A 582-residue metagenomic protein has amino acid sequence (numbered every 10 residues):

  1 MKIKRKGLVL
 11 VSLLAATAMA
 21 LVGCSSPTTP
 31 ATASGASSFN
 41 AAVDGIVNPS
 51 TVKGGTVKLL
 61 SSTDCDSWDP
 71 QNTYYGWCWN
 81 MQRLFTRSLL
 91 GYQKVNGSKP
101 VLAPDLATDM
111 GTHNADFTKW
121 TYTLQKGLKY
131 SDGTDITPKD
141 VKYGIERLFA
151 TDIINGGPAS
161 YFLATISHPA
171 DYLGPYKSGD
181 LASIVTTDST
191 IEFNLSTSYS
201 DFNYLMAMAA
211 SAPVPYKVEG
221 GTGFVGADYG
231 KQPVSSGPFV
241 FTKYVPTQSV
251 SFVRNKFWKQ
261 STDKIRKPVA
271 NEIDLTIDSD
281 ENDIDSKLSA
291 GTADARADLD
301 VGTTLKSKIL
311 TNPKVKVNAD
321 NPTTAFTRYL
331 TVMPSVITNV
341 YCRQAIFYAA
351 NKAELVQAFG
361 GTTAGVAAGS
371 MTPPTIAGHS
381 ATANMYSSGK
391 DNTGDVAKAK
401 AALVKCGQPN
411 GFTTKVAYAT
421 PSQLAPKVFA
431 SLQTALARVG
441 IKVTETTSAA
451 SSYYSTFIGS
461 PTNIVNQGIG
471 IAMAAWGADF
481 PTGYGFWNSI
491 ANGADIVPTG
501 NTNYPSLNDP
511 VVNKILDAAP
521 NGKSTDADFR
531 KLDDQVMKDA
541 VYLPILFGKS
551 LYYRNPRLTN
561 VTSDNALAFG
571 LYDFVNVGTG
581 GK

Functional and structural regions predicted by a protein language model:
C24-A33: Bacterial lipoprotein signal-peptidase II cleavage site
K58, I136-E146, D188-N194, S198 (+7 more regions): Alpha-helical secondary-structure segments
K58-A115, V234: N-terminal lobe/hinge region of extracytoplasmic solute-binding protein
K94-G97, S198-K267, E272: Gly/Pro-rich hinge or "lid" segments in bacterial periplasmic/extracellular proteins
T123, K142, R147-A150, I154-V218 (+1 more regions): Surface-exposed binding/hinge segments that line and control ligand-binding clefts or catalytic entry sites
N155, T242-V253, T262, D274-S335 (+1 more regions): Extracellular/periplasmic solute-recognition and catalytic clefts
F239, T363-K405, T420-K427: Structural transition elements
V245, A350-A381, L424-T434, S460-K582: Detector for C-terminal structural segments
